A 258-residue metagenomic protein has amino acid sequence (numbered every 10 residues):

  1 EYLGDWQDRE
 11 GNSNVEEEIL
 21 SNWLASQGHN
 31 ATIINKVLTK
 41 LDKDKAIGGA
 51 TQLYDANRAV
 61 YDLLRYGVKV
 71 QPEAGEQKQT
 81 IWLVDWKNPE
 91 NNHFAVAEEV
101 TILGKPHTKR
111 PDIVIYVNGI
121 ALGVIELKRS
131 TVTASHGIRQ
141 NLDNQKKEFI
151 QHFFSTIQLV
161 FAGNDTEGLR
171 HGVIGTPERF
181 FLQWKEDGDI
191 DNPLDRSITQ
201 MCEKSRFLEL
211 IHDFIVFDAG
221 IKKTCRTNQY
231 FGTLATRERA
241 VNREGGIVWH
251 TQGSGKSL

Functional and structural regions predicted by a protein language model:
Y2-L258: ATP-dependent helicase/translocase motor core
